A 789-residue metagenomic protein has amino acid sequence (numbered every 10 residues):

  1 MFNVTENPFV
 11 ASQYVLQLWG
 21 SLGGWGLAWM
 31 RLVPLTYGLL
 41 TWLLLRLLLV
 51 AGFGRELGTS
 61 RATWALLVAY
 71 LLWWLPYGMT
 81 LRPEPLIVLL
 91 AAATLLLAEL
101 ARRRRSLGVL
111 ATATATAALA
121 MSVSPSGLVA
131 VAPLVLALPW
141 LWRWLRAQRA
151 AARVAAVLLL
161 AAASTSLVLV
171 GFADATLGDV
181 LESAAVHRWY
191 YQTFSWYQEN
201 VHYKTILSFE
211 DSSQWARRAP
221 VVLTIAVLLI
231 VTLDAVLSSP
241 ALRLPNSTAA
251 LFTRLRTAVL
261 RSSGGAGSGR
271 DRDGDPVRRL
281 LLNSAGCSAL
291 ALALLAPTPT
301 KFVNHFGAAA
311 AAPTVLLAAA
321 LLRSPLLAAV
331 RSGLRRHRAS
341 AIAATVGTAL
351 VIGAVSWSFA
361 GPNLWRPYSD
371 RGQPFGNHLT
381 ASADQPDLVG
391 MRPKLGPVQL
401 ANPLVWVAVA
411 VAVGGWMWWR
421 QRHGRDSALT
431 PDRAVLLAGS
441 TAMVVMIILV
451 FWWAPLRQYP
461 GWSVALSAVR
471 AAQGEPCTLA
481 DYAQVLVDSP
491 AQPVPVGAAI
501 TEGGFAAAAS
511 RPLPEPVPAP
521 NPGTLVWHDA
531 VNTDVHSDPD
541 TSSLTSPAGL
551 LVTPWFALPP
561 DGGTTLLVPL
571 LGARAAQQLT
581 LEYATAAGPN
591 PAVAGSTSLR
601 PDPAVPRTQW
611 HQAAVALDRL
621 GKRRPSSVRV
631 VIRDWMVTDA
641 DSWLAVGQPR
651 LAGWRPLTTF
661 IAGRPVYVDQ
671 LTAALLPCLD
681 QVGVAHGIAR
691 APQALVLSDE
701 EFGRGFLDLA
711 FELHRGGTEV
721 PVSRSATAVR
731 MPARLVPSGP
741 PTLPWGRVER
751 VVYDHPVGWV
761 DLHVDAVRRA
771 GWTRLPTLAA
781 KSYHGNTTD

Functional and structural regions predicted by a protein language model:
F2-L40, A120, K204: Short hydrophobic/aromatic helix or loop-helix immediately within or flanking a transmembrane segment in polytopic
V10-W25, V186-W215, N377-G396: Juxtamembrane membrane-water interface segments that cap and precede transmembrane helices
L32-L57: Transmembrane-helix motifs of polytopic, lipid-linked glycan transferases
A62-A65, A101-L119, C287-S288: Short hydrophobic alpha-helices at membrane interfaces in multi-pass membrane enzymes
P76-I87: Short acidic/glycine- and proline-prone juxtamembrane loop motifs at membrane-interface regions of multi-pass membrane
L95, G108-P125, A130-L136, A291-P297: Membrane-interface alpha helices of multi-pass inner-membrane proteins
L97-R104, A130-A161: Perimembrane helix-loop-helix junctions
R336-P518: Transmembrane helical bundles and short interhelical boundary loops of multi-pass, membrane-embedded
